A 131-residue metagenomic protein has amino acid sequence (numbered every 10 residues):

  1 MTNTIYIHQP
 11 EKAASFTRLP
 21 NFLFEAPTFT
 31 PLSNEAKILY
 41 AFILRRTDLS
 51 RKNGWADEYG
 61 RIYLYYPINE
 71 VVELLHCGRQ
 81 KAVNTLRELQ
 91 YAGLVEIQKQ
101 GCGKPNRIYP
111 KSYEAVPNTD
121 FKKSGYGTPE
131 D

Functional and structural regions predicted by a protein language model:
M1-K37, N53-I62, E73-L74: Positively charged, structured surface patches that bind polyanionic biopolymers
T2-N3, S112-D131: Charged low-complexity intrinsically disordered patches
F16, V83-L86, N118: Generic N-terminal initiation segments characterized by hydrophobic and/or small/turn-forming residues
F22, Q100, Y113-A115: Generic structural motif
F29, N34, T47-P110: Winged helix-turn-helix DNA-binding recognition segment
K37-A41, N69, N106, P129-D131: Active-site-proximal helix/loop capping residues that flank conserved catalytic or ligand/cofactor
F42-R46: Short amphipathic alpha-helical elements of helix-turn-helix/winged-helix folds
